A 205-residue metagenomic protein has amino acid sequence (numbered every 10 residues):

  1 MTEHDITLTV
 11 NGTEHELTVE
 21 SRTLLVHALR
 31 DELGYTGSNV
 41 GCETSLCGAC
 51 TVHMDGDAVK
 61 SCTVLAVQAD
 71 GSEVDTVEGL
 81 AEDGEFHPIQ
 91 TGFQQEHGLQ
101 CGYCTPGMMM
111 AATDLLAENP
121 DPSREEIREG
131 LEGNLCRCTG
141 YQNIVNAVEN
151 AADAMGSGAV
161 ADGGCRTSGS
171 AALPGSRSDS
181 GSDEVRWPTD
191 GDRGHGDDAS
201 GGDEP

Functional and structural regions predicted by a protein language model:
M1-P205: Signature of N-terminal electron-transfer/Fe-S-associated modules in redox systems
